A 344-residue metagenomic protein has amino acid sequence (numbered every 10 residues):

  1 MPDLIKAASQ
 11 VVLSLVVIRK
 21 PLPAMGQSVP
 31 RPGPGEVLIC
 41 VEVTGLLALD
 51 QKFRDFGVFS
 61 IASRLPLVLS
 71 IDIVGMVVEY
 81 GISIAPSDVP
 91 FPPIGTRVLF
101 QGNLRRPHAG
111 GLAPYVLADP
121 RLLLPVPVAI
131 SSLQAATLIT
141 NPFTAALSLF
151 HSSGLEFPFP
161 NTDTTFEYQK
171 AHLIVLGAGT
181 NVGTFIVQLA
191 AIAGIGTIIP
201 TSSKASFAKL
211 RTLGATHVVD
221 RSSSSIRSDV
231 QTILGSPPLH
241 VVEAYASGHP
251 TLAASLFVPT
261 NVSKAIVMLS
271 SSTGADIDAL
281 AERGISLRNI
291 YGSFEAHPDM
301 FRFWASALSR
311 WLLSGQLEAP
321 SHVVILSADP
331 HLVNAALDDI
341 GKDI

Functional and structural regions predicted by a protein language model:
P2-G33, C40-Y80, A85-I344: Terminal helix/beta-alpha structural elements that buttress the NAD(P)+-binding lobe
